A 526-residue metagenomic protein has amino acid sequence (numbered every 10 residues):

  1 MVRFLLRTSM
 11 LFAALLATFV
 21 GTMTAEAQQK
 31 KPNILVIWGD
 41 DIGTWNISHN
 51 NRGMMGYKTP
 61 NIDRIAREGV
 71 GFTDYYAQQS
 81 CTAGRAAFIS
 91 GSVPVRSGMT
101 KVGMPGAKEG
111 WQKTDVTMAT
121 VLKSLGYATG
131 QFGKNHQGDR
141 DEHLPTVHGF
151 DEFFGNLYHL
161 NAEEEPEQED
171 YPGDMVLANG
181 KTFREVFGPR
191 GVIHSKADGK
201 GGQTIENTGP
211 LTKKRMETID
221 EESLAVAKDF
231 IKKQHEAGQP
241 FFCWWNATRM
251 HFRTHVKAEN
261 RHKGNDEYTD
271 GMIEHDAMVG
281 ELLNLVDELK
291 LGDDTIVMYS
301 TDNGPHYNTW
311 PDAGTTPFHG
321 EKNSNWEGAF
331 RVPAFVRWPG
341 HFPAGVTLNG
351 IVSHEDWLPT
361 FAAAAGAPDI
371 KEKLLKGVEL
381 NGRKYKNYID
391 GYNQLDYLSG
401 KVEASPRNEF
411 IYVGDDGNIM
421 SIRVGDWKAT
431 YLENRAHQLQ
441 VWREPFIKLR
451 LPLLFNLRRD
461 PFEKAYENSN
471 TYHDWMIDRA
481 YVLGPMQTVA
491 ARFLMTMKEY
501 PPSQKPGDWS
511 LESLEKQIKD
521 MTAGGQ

Functional and structural regions predicted by a protein language model:
V2-L6, F12, A17, T24-K448 (+3 more regions): Formylglycine-dependent sulfatase
